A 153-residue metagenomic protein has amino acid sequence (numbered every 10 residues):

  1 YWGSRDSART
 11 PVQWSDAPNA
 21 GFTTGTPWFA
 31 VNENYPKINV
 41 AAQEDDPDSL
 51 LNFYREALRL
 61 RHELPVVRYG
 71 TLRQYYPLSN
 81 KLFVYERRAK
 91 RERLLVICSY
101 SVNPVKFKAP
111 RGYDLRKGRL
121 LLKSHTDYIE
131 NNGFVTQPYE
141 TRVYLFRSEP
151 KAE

Functional and structural regions predicted by a protein language model:
Y1-L94, V102-K106: Loop/helix patches that line or flank the sugar-binding groove of alpha-linked glycan CAZymes
A17, H125-T126: Residues that form or immediately flank small-molecule/cofactor binding pockets and catalytic motifs
L72-Y76, D127-I129, F134: Short, exposed beta-strand/loop patches in secreted or surface proteins that constitute
L95-Y100, D127: Structural signature of nuclease core domains in nucleic-acid processing machines
C98-D114: Surface-exposed beta-strand/loop patches in extracellular or lumenal glycoproteins
P110-H125: Solvent-exposed beta-hairpin/edge-strand motifs
E130-E153: C-terminal beta-strand-rich structural cap/linker in extracellular carbohydrate-active enzymes
